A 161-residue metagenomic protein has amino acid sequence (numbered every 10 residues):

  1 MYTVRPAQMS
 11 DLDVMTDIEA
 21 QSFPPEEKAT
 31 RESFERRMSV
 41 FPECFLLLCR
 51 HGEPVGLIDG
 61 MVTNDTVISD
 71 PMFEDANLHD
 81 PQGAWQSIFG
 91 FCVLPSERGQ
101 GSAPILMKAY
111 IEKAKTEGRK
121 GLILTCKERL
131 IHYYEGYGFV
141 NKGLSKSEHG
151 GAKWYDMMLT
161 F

Functional and structural regions predicted by a protein language model:
Y2-M15: A short beta-loop-alpha structural element at the N-terminal edge of CoA-dependent acyl/N-acetyltransferase catalytic
A7, F89, T125-C126: Small/polar loops that bind or transfer phosphate-bearing groups
P25-H51, L57-L78: Active-site rim helix/loop that mediates acceptor-substrate recognition in acyltransferases
G56-C92, R98, E148-K153: Conserved acyl-donor/pantetheine-binding loop and adjacent beta-alpha core of acyl/acetyltransferases and related
T63-D65, T125, E135, V140-D156: Conserved catalytic-core motifs of GNAT/GCN5-like acyltransferases
V93, G99-E112: Conserved acetyl-CoA-binding loop-helix of GNAT-fold acetyltransferases
M107, K113-C126: Conserved GNAT acetyl-CoA-binding A-motif
